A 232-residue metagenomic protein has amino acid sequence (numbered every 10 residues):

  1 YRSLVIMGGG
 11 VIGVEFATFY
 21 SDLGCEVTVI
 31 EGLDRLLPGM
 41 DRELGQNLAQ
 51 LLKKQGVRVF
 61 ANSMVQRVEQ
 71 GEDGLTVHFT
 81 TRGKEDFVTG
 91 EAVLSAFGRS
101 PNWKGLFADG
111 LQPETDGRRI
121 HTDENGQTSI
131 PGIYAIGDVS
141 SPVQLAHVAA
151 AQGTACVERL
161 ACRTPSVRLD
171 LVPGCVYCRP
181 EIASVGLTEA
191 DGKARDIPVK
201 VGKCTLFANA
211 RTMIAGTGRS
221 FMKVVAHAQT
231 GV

Functional and structural regions predicted by a protein language model:
Y1-R2, F87-L160: FAD-site-proximal beta/loop scaffold in flavoenzymes
Y1-V5, V11-E85, P142-A150, E158-D191: Rossmann-like dinucleotide-binding cores of NAD(P)H-dependent redox enzymes
G56, H121, V224-A226: Conserved N-terminal phosphate-binding loop of PLP-dependent enzymes in the Aspartate aminotransferase
V57-R58, I133, V199: Short, conserved active-site loop motifs that form the nucleotide-linked donor/cofactor pocket
E69, E85-D86, Q127-T128, G132 (+2 more regions): Solvent-exposed alpha-helices and their adjacent loops that cap or buttress functional pockets in soluble metabolic
G74-T80, P113-H121, F207: Short gly/ser/thr-rich secondary-structure transition/capping motifs
F87-E114, I130, S184-V232: C-terminal catalytic lobe of FAD-dependent flavoproteins
D138-L145, C178, F207-T212: Glycine-rich phosphate/pyrophosphate-binding beta-alpha loops
